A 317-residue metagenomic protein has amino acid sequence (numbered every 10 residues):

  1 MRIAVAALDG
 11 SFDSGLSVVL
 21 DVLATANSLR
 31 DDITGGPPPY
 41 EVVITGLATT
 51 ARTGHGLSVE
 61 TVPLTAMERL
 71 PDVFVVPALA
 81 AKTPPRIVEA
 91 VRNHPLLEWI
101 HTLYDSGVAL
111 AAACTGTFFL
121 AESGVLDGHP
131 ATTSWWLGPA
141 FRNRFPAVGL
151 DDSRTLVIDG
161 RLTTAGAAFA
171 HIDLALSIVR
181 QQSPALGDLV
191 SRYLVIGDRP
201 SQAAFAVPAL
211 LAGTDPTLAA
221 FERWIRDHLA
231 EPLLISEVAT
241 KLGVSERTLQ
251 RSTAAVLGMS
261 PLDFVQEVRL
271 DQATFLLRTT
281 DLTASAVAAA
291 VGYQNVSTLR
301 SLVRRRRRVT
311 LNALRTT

Functional and structural regions predicted by a protein language model:
M1-L110, F119-A121, G187-D188, G197-T317: Extended, subdomain-level signal for the structured scaffold at the beginning of enzyme domains
G46, D152-R154: Short loop/edge segments at beta-strand edges and connector loops that shape dinucleotide/nucleotide cofactor-binding
P84-E89, D127-H129, L162-A165, S177: Flexible, glycine/proline-enriched loop segments at strand-loop-helix junctions that form or flank small-ligand binding
L110-A111, T132, D151: Structural detector of well-ordered beta-strand residues that form the stable sheet scaffold of enzyme domains
F118-L120, S177-I178: Short, small-residue alpha-helix embedded
L120-T133: Short beta-strand and adjoining strand-loop segment in the mid-core of the Rossmann-like NAD(P)-dependent dehydrogenase
W135-G138, R144, G149, L156-A209: An amphipathic alpha-helical interaction segment
